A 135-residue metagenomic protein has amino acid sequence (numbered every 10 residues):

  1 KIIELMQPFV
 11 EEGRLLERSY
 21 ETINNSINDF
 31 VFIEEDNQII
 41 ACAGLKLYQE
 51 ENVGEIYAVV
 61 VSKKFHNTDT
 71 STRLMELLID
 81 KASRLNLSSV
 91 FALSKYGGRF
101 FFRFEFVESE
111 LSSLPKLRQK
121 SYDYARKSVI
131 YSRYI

Functional and structural regions predicted by a protein language model:
K1-R18, E34-E35, K127-I135: Short amphipathic alpha-helix that is part of the acyltransferase structural core
E21-I27: Short loop/turn motifs at secondary-structure junctions and domain boundaries
F32, Q38-L47, V53-V60: Conserved beta-strand in the GNAT
V61, N67-A82, A92: Conserved acetyl-CoA-binding loop-helix of GNAT-fold acetyltransferases
Y96-G97: A generic "binding-loop/recognition-motif" signal
F102, V107-I130: Conserved catalytic-core motifs of GNAT/GCN5-like acyltransferases
